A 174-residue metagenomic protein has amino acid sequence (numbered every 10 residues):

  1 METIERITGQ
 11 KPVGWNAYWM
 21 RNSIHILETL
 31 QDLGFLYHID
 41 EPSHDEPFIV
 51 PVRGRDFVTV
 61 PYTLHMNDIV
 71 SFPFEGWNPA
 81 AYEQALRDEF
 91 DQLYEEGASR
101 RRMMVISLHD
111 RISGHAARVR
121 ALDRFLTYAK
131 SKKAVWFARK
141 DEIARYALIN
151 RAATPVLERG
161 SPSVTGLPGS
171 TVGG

Functional and structural regions predicted by a protein language model:
E2-R6, Q10-R100, R151-V156, V172-G174: Active-site-adjacent pocket scaffolds in enzyme catalytic domains
Y37, R87-G174: C-terminal domain-boundary segment and adjacent tail
